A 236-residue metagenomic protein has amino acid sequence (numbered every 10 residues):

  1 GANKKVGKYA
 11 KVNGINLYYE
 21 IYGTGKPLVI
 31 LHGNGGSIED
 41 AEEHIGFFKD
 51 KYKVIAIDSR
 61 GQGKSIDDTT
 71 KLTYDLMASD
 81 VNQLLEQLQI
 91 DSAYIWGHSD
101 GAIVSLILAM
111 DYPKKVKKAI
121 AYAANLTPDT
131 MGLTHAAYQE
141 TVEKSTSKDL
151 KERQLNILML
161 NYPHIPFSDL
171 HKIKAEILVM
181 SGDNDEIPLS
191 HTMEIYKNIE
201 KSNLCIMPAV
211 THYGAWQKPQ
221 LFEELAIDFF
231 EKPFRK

Functional and structural regions predicted by a protein language model:
G1-L28, K51, E231-K236: Alpha/beta-hydrolase fold catalytic core
I15-K64: Conserved HGGG/HGGXW glycine-rich cap/lid loop of the alpha/beta-hydrolase fold
G46-F47, D183-V210, W216: Conserved loop-alpha-helix segment in the C-terminal half of the alpha/beta-hydrolase fold that carries the catalytic
A56-W96: Active-site loop/oxyanion-hole signature of alpha/beta-hydrolase fold enzymes
D91-D129: Conserved hydrolase catalytic core segment
Q154-D169: Active-site nucleophile elbow and catalytic-triad environment of alpha/beta-hydrolase enzymes
I173, V179-S181: Short beta-strand/loop motif that positions the catalytic acidic residue of the alpha/beta-hydrolase fold
A209-K236: Catalytic active-site module of serine/aspartate enzymes centered on a nucleophile-bearing elbow/loop
